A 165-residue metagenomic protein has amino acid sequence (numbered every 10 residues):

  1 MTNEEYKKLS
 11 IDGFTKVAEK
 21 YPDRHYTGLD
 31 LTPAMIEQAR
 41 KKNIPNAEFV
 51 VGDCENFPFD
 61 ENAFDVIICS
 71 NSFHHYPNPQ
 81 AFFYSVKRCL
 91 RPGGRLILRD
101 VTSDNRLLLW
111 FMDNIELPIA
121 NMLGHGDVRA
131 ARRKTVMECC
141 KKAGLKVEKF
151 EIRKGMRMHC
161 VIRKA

Functional and structural regions predicted by a protein language model:
M1-K20: N-terminal, positively charged/glycine-rich alpha-helical extensions of SAM-dependent methyltransferases
E5, L29, I97-A143, E148-H159: C-terminal alpha-helical "lid/dimerization" subdomain adjacent to the S-adenosyl-L-methionine
E19, D23-F57: Class I SAM-dependent methyltransferase SAM/SAH-binding core
F64-D65: Local beta-strand N-terminus motif with an aromatic residue
I68: A conserved beta-strand element that flanks and buttresses the S-adenosyl-L-methionine
N71-S72: Short catalytic micro-motifs in class I SAM-dependent methyltransferases
Q80-P92: A short glycine-rich, Lys/Arg-flanked "PGG" loop and its adjoining helix->strand segment in the class I
C160-A165: C-terminal lobe and adjacent flexible extensions of AdoMet/dcAdoMet transferase-like proteins
